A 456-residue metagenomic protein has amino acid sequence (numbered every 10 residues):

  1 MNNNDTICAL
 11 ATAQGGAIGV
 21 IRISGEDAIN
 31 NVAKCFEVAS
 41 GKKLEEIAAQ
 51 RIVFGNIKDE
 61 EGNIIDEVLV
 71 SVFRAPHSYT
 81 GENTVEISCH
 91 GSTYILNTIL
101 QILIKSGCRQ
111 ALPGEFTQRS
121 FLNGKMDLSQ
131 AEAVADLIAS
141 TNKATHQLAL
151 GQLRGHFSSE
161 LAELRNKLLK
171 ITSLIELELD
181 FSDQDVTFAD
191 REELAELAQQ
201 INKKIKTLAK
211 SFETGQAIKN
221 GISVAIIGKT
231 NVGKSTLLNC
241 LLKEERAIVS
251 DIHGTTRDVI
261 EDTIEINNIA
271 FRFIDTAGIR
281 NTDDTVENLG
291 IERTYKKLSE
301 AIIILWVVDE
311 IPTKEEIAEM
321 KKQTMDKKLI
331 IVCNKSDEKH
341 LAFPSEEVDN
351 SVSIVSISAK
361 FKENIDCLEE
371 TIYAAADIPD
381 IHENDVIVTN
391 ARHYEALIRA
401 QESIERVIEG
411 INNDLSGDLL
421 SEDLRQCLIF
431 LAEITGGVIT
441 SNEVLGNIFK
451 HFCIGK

Functional and structural regions predicted by a protein language model:
M1-Q147, G151, G155, I330: A glycine-rich (often HGG/GG-containing) alpha/beta subdomain
N2-L10, G55, K143-E265, T282 (+2 more regions): C-terminal-of-GTPase-core extension/linker across diverse P-loop GTPases
Q14-G15, E61-I65, H77-E82, G114 (+7 more regions): Short flexible coil/turn linkers enriched for glycine and charged/polar residues that connect secondary-structure
S24, C89-G91, L241, T276 (+2 more regions): Glycine-rich, N-terminal phosphate-binding loop of Rossmann-like dinucleotide-binding domains
F54-D66, V70-R74, G254-T282: Switch I (G2) and immediately adjacent beta-strands of P-loop GTPase domains
F271, I303, I330: Short, Asp-centered acidic motifs that coordinate Mg2+ and/or phosphate in catalytic or ligand-binding sites
F273, V307, V332: Generic enzyme active-site microenvironment
E287-E310: Inter-motif core of Ras-like GTPase G domains
